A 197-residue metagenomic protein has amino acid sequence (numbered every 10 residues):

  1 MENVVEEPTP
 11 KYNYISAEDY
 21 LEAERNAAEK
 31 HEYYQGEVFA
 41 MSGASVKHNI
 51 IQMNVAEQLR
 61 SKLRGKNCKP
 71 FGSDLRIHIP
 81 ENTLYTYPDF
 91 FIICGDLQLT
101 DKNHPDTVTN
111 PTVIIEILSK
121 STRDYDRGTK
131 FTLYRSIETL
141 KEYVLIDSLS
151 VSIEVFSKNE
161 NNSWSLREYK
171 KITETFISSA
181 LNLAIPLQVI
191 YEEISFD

Functional and structural regions predicted by a protein language model:
M1-D197: Gly/Pro/Ser/Thr-rich low-complexity, intrinsically disordered segments predominantly at protein N-termini
